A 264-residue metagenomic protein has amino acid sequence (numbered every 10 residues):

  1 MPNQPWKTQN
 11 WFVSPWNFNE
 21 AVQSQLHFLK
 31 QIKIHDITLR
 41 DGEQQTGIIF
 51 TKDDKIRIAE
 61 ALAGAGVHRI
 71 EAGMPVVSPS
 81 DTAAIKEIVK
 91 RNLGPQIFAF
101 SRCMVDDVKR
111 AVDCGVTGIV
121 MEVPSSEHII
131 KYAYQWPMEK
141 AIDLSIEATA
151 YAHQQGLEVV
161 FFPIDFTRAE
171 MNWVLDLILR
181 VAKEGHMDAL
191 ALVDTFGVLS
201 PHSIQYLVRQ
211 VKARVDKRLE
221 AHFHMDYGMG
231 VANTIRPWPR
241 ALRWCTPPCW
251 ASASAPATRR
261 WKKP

Functional and structural regions predicted by a protein language model:
M1-K263: Catalytic cores and adjacent flexible loops of soluble metabolic enzymes that perform enolate/carbanion chemistry on
